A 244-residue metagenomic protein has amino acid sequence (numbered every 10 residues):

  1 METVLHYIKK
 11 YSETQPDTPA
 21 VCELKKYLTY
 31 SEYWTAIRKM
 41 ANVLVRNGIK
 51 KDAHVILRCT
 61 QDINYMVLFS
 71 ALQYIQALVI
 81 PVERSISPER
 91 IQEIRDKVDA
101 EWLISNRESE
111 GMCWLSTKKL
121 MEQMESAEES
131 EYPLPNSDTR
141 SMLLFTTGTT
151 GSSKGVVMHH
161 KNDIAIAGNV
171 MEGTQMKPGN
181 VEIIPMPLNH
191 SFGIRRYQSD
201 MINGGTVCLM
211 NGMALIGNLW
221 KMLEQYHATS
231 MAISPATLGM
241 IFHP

Functional and structural regions predicted by a protein language model:
E2, S109, K118-R140: Flexible, low-complexity linker/hinge segments
D17, A127-F145, S152, Q175-V181: Conserved pre-ATP/AMP-binding loop-to-beta segment of ANL
D17-G48, A53-D62, S70, S87-Q92 (+1 more regions): Conserved AMP-binding/adenylate-forming core of the ANL superfamily
T29-S31, S141-A165: Conserved AMP-binding A3 loop
T35-K39, V156-K177, P185, L238-G239: Conserved structural elements of the adenylate-forming
C59, I80-R95, G205-Y226, P235-T237: ATP-dependent adenylate-forming carboxylate-activation enzymes
T60, S109, M186, A228-P244: Adenylate-forming
I164-V181, N189-S230, P244: Conserved AMP-binding/adenylation subdomain of ANL enzymes
